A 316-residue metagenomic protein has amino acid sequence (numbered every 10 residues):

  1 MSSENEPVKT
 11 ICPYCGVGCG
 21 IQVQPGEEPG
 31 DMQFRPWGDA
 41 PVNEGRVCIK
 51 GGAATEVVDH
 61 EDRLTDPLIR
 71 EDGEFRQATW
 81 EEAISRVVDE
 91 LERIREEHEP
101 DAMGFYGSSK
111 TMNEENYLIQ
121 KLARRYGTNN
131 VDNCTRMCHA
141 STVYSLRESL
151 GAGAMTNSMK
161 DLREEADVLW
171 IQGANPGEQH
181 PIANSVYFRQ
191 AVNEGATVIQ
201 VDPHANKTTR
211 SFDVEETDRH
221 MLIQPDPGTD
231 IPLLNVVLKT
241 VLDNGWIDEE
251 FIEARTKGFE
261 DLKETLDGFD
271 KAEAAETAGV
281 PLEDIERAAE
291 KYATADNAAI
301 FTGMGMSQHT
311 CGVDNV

Functional and structural regions predicted by a protein language model:
M1-T10, I69-V316: Cofactor-pocket helix-loop regions in the catalytic cores of large enzyme subunits
S2-T10, E28-R46: Immediate flanking context of iron-sulfur cluster ligation sites
E6, Y14-E27, D39, H98 (+1 more regions): Extreme N-terminal leader/targeting regions
K9-V23, N43-A54: Local cysteine-cluster metal-coordination motifs and their immediate loop/turn environment, predominantly Fe-S cluster
G18-M32, G52-P67: Iron-sulfur (Fe-S) cluster-binding segments and ferredoxin-like electron-carrier domains, especially [2Fe-2S]
R35-P36, K50, D66, G107 (+1 more regions): Pocket-edge structural micro-motifs
D39-A40, G51, Y292: Metal/cofactor-centered catalytic core regions of large enzymes
G45-D66, R124-N133: Short, compositionally biased "basic patch" segments
